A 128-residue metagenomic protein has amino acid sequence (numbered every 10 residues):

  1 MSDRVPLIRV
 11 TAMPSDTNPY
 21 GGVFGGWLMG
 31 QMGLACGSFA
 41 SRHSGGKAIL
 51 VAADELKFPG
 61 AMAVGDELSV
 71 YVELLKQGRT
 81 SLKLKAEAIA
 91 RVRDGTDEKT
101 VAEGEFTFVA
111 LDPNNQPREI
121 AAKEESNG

Functional and structural regions predicted by a protein language model:
M1-A52, V109-G128: Hot-dog-fold acyl-thioester-processing enzymes
D3-I8, A63-V64, L75-G128: HotDog/MaoC-like acyl-thioester-processing domains
A53-K57: Short alpha-helix capping/helix-loop boundary micro-motifs
G60: Active-site acidic-Proline motif in GNAT/NAT acetyltransferases
